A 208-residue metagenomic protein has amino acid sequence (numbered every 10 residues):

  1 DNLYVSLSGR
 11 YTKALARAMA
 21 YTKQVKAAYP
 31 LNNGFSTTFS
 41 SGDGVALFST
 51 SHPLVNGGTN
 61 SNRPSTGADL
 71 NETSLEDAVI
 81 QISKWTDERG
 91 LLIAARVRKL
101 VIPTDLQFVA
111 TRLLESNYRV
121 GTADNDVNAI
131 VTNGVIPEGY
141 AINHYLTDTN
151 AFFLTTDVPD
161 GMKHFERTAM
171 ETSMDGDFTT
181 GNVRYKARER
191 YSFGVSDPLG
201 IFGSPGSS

Functional and structural regions predicted by a protein language model:
D1-T38, L100, Y185-A187: Long, contiguous amphipathic alpha-helices that act as assembly "spine/axial" helices in icosahedral shell and virion
K23-T59: Glycine-rich, mobile lid/loop segments that gate access to catalytic sites or pores
F48-D87, A94-K99, D105-S208: Sequence/fold signature of self-assembling virion shell proteins
